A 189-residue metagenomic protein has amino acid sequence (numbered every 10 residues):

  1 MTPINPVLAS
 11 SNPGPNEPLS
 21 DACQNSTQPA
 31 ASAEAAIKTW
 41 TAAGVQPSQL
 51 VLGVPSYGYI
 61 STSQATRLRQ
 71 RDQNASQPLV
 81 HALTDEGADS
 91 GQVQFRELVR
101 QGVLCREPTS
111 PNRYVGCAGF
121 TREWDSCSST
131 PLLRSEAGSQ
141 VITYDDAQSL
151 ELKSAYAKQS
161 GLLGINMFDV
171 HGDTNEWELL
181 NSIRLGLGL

Functional and structural regions predicted by a protein language model:
M1-L98: Substrate-binding surface in catalytic domains of secreted glycosidases
G14-E17, Q77, E107-N112, T130: Intrinsic-disorder/low-complexity coil detector
P15, V54, A88, Q92 (+5 more regions): Intrinsically disordered, low-complexity regions
C23, V99-V103, L187: Generic secondary-structure transition motif, activating predominantly at the C-termini of alpha-helices
V45, V103, G161-L162: Residue-level recognition of short, well-ordered coil/turn positions that link secondary-structure elements
D85, R96, R100-R113, T121: Catalytic lobes of large eukaryotic enzymes
T109-L189: Extracellular low-complexity, Gly/Ser/Thr-rich intrinsically disordered linkers and protease-sensitive activation/hinge
